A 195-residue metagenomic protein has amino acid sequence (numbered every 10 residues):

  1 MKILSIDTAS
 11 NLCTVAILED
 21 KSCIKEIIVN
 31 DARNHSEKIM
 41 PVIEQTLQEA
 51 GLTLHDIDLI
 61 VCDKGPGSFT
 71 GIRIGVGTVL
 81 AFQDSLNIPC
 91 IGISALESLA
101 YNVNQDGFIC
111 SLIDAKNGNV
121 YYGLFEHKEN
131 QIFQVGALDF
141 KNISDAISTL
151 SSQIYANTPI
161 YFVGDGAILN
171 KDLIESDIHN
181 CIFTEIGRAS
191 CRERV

Functional and structural regions predicted by a protein language model:
M1-P66: N-terminal beta-alpha supersecondary unit
S22, D31-N34, P89-G187: Surface "functional belts" at beta-alpha junctions
N30-K38, F69-R73, G77, S94: Residues at secondary-structure transition points
E49-H55, D84-I93: Phosphate-handling active-site elements
L59-C90: DPxDG-like acidic metal-binding loop motif
A189-V195: Conserved small/polar residues in nucleotide/adenosyl-binding loops
